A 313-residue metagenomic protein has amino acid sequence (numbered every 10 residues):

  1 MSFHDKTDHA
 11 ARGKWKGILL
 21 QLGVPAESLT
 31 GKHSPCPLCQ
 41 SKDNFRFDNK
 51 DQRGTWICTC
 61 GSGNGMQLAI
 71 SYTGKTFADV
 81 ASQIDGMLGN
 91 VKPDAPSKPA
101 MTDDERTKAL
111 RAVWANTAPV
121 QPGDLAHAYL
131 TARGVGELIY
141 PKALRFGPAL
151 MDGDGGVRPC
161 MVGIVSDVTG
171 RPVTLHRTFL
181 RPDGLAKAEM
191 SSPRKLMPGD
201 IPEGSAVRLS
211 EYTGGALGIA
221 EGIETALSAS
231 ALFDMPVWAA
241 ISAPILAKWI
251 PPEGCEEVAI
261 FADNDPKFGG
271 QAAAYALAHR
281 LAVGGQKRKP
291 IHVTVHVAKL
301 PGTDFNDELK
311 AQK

Functional and structural regions predicted by a protein language model:
M1-G13, I57-T59, G214-G218, I223-K313: TOPRIM fold recognition
M1-P93, E137-I139, E256: N-terminal structured subdomain of primase-like DNA metabolism proteins
A11, R106, P122, A126 (+1 more regions): Hydrophobic (often cysteine-bearing) scaffold residues that line and stabilize catalytic clefts of nucleotide/cofactor
Q67, A128, L227: Alpha-helical elements of the RecA-like P-loop NTPase motor core of helicases
V80-V120: Conserved active-site segments centered on acidic
P122-I139: Compact soluble domain cores
G136-G156: Short, basic/aromatic recognition patches
D152-E253: Phosphate-handling DNA/RNA-contact segment within nucleic-acid enzymes
